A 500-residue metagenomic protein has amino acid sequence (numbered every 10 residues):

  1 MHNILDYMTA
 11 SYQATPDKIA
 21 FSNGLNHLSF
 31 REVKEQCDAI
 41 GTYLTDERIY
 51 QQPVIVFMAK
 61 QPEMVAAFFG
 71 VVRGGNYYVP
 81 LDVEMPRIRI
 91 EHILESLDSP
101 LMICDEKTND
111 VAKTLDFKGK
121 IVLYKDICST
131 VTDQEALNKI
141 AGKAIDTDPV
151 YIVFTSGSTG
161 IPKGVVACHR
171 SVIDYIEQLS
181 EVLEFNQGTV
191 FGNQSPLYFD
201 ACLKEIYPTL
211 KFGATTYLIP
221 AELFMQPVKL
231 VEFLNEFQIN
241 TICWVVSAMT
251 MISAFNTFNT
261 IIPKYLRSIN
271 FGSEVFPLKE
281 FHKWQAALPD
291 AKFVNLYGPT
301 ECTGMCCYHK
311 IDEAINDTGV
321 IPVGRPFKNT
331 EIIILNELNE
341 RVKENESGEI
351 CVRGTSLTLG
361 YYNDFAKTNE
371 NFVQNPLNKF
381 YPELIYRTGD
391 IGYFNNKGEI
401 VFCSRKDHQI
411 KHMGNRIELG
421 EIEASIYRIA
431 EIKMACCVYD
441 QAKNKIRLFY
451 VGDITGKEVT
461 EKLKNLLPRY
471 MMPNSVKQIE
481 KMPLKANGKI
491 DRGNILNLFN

Functional and structural regions predicted by a protein language model:
M1-I152, A167, D174, P277 (+4 more regions): AMP-binding/adenylate-forming domain of the ANL superfamily
M1-L5, R87, M102-L115, K120-G142 (+3 more regions): AMP-dependent adenylate-forming
S22, P53-F57, V65-V72, V150 (+10 more regions): Short, well-ordered beta-strand segments
M58-P62, N76-H92, E106-T108, A214-F237 (+3 more regions): ATP-dependent adenylate-forming carboxylate-activation enzymes
M58-Q61, D82, F185, S195-C202 (+2 more regions): Conserved AMP-binding
I152-V165: Conserved adenylation A10 loop of the ANL superfamily
K163-G192, D200-N240: Conserved AMP-binding/adenylation subdomain of ANL enzymes
K211-A214, I239-C243, S253-P322, E331: Gly/Ser/Thr-rich phosphate-binding loop
